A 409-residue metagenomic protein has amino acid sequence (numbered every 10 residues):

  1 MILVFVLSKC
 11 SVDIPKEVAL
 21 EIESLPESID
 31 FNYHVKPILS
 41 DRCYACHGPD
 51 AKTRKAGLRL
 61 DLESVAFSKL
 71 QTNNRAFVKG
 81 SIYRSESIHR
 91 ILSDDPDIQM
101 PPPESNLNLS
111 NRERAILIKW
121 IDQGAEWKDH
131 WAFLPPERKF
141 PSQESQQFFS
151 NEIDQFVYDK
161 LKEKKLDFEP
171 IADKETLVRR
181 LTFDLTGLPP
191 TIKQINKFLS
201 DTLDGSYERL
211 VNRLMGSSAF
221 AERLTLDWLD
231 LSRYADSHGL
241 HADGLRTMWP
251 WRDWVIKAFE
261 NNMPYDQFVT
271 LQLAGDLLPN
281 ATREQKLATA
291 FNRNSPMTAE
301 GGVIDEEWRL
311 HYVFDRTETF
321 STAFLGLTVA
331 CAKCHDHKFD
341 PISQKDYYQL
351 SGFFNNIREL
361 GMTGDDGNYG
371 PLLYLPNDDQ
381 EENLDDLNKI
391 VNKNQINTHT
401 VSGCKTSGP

Functional and structural regions predicted by a protein language model:
M1-F5: Sec-dependent N-terminal signal peptides
S8-K9: C-terminal motif of bacterial Sec signal peptides marking the signal peptidase cleavage site
D13, P49, H337: Cys/His-rich metal-chelating microdomains
I14-S24: Short, low-complexity, disordered segments immediately C-terminal to signal peptides in bacterial exported proteins
L25-A45, K52, L60, A323-T328: Local sequence-structure signature of Cys/Sec-based thiol-disulfide redox active-site neighborhoods
P26, L60, D95-I98, P102-E104 (+1 more regions): Short, structured secondary-structure elements that scaffold catalytic or ligand/cofactor-binding regions
T72-E86, E359-L387: Short Fe-S-cluster ligation motifs
P376-P409: Long, non-membrane, amphipathic alpha-helices that form coiled-coils
